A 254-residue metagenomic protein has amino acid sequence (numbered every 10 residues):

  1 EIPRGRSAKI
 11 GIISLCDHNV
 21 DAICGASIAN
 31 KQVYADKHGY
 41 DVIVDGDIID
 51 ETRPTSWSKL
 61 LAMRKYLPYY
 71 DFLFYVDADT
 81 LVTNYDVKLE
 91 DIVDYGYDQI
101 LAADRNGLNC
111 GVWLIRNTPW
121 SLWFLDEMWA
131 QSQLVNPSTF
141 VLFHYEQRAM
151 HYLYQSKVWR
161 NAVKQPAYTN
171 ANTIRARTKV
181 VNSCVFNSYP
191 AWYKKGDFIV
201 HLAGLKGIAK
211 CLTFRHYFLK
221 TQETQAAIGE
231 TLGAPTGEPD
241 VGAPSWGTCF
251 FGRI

Functional and structural regions predicted by a protein language model:
E1-Y70, T236, T248, R253: N-terminal anchoring/stem segment of glycosyltransferases
P3-S7, L67, I92-Y95, R105-L108 (+1 more regions): Extracellular/periplasmic catalytic domains that process cell-envelope and extracellular macromolecules
L15, D45-D47, A102-A103, V181-S183: Conserved beta-strand termini and adjacent loop/short-helix elements that scaffold enzyme active sites in alpha/beta
V42, Y66, R116-W120, L205: Short loop segments at secondary-structure junctions
W57, L61, W120-I254: Catalytic core and acceptor-binding pocket of nucleotide-sugar-dependent glycosyltransferases
L73: Short aromatic/hydrophobic "clamp" motif used to bind/position activated sugar donors
D77-L81: The conserved acidic donor/metal-binding loop of glycosyltransferases
V82-P119: Conserved donor-nucleotide/metal-binding helix-loop-beta segment in metal-dependent transferases, i.e., the alpha-helix
